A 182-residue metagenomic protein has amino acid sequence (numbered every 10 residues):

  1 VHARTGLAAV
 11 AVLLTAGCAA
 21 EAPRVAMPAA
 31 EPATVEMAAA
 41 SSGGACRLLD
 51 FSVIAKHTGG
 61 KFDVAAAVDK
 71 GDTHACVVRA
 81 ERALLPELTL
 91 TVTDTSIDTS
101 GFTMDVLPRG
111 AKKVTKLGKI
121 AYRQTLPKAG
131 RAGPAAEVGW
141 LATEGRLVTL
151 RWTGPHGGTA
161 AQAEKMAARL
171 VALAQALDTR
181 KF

Functional and structural regions predicted by a protein language model:
V1-A16: Sec-dependent bacterial lipoprotein signal peptides
A8-A11, G71, G133-P134: Short, solvent-exposed coil/turn segments
A9, S41-S52, W140, A168 (+1 more regions): N-terminal amphipathic/basic helix or basic patch
C18-A22: Bacterial signal peptide processing site
V25-L90, A176-F182: Extracytoplasmic low-complexity, Pro/Thr/Ser/Ala/Gly-rich segments that lie immediately after a secretion/anchoring
D63-R131: Short, solvent-exposed recognition patches
K113-F182: A short, solvent-exposed beta-edge/loop patch
